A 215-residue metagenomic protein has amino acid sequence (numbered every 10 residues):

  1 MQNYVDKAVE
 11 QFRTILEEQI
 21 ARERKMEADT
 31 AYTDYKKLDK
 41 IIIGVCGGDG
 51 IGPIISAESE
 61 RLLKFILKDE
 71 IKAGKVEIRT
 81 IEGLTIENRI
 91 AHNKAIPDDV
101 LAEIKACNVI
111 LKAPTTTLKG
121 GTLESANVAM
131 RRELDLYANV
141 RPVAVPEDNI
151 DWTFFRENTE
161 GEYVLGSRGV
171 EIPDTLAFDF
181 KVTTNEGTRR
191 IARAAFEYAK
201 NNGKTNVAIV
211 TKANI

Functional and structural regions predicted by a protein language model:
N3-R79: N-terminal phosphate-binding or glycine-rich loops at protein starts, especially the Walker A/P-loop of NTPases
L16, L63-I71, M130, L134 (+4 more regions): Structural signal for hydrophobic packing residues in well-ordered secondary-structure cores of soluble enzyme domains
T30-K40, I104-A106, A192, F196-N206: Glycine-rich phosphate/diphosphate-binding loops that line cofactor/substrate pockets in enzymes
G44-E60, I66, P173-I215: Glycine-rich phosphate/diphosphate-binding loop of Rossmann-like nucleotide-binding domains
K72-P97: N-terminal beta-loop-helix "entrance" segment that forms/cooperates in small-molecule cofactor or anionic ligand
R79-G83, P142-V143, V210: Conserved beta-strand termini and adjacent loop/short-helix elements that scaffold enzyme active sites in alpha/beta
G83, T116, N158, K212-N214: Active-site beta-loop-alpha junctions enriched in small/polar residues
N88-F178: N-terminal glycine-rich phosphate/adenylate-binding segment common to multiple enzyme folds
